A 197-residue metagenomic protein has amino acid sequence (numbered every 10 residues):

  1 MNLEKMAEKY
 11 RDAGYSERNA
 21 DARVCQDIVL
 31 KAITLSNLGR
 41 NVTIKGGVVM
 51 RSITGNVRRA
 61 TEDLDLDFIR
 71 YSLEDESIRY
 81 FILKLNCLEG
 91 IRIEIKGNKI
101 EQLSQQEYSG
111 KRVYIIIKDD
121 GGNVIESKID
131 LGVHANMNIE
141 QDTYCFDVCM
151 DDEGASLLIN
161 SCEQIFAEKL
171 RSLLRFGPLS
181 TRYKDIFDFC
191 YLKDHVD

Functional and structural regions predicted by a protein language model:
M1-D197: Compositionally biased terminal segments of proteins
